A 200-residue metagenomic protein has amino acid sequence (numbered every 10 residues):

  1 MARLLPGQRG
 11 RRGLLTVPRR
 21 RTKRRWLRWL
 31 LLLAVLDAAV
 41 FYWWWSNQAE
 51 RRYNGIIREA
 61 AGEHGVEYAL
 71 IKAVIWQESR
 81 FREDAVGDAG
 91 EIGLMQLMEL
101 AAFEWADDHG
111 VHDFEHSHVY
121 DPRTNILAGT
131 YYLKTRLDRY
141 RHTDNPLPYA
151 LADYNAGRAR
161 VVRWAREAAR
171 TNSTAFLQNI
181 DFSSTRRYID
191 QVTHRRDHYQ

Functional and structural regions predicted by a protein language model:
M1-R24: N-terminal Lys/Arg-rich, disordered targeting/topogenic segments
R24-A34: Hydrophobic H-region at the start of alpha-helical membrane spans
A34-D84, D88, A106, V111 (+3 more regions): Export/targeting segments at the very N-terminus of extracytoplasmic proteins
R51, A61, G65-A69, D88 (+6 more regions): Soluble non-cytosolic domains of exported or imported proteins
G55-E59, Y68-K72, L100-F103, L127-K134 (+5 more regions): Solvent-exposed, polar/charged alpha-helical surfaces in well-ordered, non-transmembrane soluble domains, broadly
R80, E99-D107, A156-R160: Glycine-rich, acidic and aromatic/proline-enriched surface loops and short helix-turn segments that act as binding
A89-H112, A128-Y132: Substrate-binding/active-site groove segments that recognize and process beta-1,4-linked N-acetyl-hexosamine
P148-Q200: Catalytic and substrate-binding regions of cell-wall glycan-acting enzymes that process beta-1,4-linked
